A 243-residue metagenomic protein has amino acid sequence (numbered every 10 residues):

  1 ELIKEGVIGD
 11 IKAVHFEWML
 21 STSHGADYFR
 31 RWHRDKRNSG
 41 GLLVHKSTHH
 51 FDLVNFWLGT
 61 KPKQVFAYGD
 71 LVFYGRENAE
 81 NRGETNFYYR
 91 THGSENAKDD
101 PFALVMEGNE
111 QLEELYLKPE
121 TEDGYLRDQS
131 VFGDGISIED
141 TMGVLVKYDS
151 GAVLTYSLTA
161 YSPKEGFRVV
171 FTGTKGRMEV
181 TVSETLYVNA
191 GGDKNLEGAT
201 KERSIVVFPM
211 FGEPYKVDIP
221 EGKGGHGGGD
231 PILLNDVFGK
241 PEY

Functional and structural regions predicted by a protein language model:
E1-Q129, V237: Predominantly a Rossmann-like dinucleotide-binding segment in NAD(P)-dependent oxidoreductases
N38-H45, F132, E221-G229: Short, surface-exposed alpha-helical recognition segments that flank or form part of ligand/macromolecule-binding
S94-T155, A160-K164, V182-E184: Contiguous C-terminal substrate-recognition/catalytic subdomains in enzyme active sites
I138-Y243: C-terminal helical cap and adjacent loop that interface with cofactors, partners, or active-site loops
